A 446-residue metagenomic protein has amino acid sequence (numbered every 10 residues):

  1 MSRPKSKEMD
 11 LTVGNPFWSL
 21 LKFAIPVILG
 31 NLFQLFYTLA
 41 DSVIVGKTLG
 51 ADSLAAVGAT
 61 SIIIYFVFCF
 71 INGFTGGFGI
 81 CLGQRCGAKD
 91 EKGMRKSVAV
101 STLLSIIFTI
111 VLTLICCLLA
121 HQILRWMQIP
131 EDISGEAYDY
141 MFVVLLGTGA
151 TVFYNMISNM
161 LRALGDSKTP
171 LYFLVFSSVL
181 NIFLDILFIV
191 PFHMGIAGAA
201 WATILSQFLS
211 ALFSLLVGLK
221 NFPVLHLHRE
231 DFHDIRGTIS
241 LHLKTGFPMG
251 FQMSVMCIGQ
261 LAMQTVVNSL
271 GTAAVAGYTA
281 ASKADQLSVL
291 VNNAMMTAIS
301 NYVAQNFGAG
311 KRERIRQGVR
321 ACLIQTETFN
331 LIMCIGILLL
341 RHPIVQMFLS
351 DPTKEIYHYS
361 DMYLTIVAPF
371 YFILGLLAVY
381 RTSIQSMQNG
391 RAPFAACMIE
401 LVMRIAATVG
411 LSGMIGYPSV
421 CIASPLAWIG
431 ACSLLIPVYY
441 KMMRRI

Functional and structural regions predicted by a protein language model:
M1-A24, L82-G149, P191-F247, V303-F370 (+1 more regions): Short alpha-helical transmembrane segments in multi-pass integral membrane proteins
L11-L49, I62-G77, C81, I106-T113 (+5 more regions): N-terminal transmembrane alpha-helices
K22-D41, V143, Y154, S177 (+4 more regions): Transmembrane helical elements of multi-pass membrane transporters/channels
V27, N31, V43, I80 (+17 more regions): Transmembrane alpha-helix boundary and packing residues in multipass membrane permease domains and related
N31-L35, C69, T109, T113 (+11 more regions): Residue-level hotspots within the lipid-embedded alpha helices of multi-pass solute transporters
F36-A55, L124-E131, L187-M194, S254-L287 (+5 more regions): Helix-terminus/linker motif at the lipid-water interface of multi-pass membrane proteins
L54-L114, T151-P170, G277-I335, L339-R341 (+2 more regions): Small-residue-rich hydrophobic transmembrane alpha-helices
T75, V144-R162, P170-S178, A199-L212 (+4 more regions): Short runs within selected transmembrane alpha-helices of multi-pass transporters and secretion channels
